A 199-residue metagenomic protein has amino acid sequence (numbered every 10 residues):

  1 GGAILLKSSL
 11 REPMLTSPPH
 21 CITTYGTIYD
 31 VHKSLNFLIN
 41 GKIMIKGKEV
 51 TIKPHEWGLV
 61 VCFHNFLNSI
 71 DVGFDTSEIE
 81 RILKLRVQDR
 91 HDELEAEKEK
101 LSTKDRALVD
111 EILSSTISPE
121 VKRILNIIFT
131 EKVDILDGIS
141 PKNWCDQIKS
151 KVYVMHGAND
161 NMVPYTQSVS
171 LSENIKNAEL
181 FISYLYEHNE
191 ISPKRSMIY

Functional and structural regions predicted by a protein language model:
G1-K7, M162: Glycine-rich nucleophile elbow surrounding the catalytic serine of serine-hydrolase chemistry
K7-T103: Alpha/beta-hydrolase-fold enzymes
V87-K132: Long, low-complexity, polar/charged, intrinsically disordered or flexibly structured peripheral segments
I127-W144: Active-site nucleophile elbow and catalytic-triad environment of alpha/beta-hydrolase enzymes
L136-D137, N161-Q167: Conserved alpha/beta-hydrolase "acid-adjacent" motif
I148, V154-H156, D160: Short beta-strand/loop motif that positions the catalytic acidic residue of the alpha/beta-hydrolase fold
S150, P164-E173: Short alpha-helix in the alpha/beta-hydrolase fold that links the catalytic acid
Y186-Y199: Catalytic histidine-centered segment of alpha/beta-hydrolase-like enzymes
